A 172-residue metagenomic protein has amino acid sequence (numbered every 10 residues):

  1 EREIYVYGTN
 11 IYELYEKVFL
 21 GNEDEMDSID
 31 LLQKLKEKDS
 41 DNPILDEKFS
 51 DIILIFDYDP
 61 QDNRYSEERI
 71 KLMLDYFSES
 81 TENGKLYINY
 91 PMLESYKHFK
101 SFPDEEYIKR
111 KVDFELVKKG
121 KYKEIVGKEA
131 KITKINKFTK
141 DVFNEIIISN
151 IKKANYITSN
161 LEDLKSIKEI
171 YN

Functional and structural regions predicted by a protein language model:
R2-Y5, Y12-K17, N22, K34-N172: C-terminal accessory helical subdomains adjacent to catalytic cores in phosphodiester- and nucleotide-handling enzymes
S28: N-terminal carbohydrate-binding/catalytic regions of secreted carbohydrate-active enzymes
L31: A surface-exposed, charged beta-strand/loop segment in the N-terminal or early-internal portion of soluble proteins
